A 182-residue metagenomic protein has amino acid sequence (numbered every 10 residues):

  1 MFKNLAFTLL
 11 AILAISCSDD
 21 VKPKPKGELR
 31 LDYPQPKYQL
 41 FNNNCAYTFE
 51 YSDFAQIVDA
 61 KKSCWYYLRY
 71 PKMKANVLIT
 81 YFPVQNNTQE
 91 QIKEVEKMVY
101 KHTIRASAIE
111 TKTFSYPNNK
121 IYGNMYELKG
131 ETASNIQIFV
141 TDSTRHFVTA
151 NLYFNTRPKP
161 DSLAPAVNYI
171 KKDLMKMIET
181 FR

Functional and structural regions predicted by a protein language model:
M1-N4: Positively charged n-region of N-terminal signal peptides that target proteins for export
L13-S16: C-terminal motif of bacterial Sec signal peptides marking the signal peptidase cleavage site
S18-V21: Bacterial signal peptide processing site
P25-C45: Post-signal peptide N-terminal segment of mature Sec-exported envelope proteins
N44-K97: Secretory pathway targeting signatures of secreted, lumenal, and periplasmic proteins
Q56, E96-N151: Signature of long, low-cysteine stretches enriched in small and polar/charged residues
V77-N86, Q137, P160-N168: Second-shell loop/turn segments in exported
L152-R182: Surface-exposed amphipathic alpha-helical segments
